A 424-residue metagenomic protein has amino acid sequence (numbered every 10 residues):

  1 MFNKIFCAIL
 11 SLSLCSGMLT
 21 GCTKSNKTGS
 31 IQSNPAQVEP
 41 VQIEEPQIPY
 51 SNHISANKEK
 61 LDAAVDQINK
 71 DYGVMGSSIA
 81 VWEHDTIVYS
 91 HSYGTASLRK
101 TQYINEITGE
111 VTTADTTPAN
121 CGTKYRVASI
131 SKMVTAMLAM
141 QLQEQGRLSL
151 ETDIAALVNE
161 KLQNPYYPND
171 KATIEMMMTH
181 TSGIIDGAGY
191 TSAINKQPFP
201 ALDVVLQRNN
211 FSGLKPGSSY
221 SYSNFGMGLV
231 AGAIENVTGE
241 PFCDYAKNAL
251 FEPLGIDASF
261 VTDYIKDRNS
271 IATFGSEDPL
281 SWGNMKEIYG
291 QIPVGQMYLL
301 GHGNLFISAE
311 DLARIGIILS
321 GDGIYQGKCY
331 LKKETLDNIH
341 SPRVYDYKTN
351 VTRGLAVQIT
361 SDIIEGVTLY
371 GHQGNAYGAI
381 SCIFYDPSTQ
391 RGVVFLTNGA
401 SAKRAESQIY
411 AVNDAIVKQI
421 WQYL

Functional and structural regions predicted by a protein language model:
M18-S33: Sec-dependent signal peptide cleavage junction
I54, A400-L424: Short, gly/Ser/Thr-rich active-site loops of penicillin-recognizing serine hydrolases
I54-Y125: Short, conserved catalytic-motif segment at the N-terminal edge
D62-V65, D85, R126-I154, V230-E235 (+3 more regions): Active-site SXXK
S97, I104-T108, Y166-A376: Short, surface-exposed loop or secondary-structure junction motifs that flank catalytic or metal-binding residues
S149-Y166, P253-L254: Short, glycine/proline-biased beta-turn/loop segments that scaffold the active-site neighborhood
I380-F384, T389-A400: Short, well-ordered beta-strand elements
